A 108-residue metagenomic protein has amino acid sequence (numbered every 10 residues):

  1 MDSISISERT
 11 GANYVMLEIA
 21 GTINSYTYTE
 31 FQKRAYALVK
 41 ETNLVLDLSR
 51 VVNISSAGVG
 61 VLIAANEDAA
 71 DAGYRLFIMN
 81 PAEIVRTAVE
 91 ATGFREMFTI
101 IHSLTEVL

Functional and structural regions predicted by a protein language model:
D2-Q32: STAS-typified acidic loop motif
S25-F98: Amphipathic alpha-helical interaction surfaces in cytosolic regulatory modules
T99-S103: Short acidic-hydrophobic, aromatic-tinged amphipathic segments that line or gate anion-handling sites
E106-V107: Short alpha-helical segment
